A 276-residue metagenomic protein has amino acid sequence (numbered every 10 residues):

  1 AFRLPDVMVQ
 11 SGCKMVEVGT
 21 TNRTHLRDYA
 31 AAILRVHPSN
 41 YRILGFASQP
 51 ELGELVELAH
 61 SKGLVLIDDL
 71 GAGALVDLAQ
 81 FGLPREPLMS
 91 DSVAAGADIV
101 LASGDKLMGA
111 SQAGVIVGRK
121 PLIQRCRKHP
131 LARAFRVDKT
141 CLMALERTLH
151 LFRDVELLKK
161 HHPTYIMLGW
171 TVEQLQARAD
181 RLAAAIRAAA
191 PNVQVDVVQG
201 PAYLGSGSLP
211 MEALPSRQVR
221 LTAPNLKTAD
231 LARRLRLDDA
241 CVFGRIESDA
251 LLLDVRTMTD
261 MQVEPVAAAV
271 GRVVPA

Functional and structural regions predicted by a protein language model:
A1-F152, R187, A269: Conserved PLP-enzyme active-site core in the AAT-like
K14, S39, H162-M167, L214-Q218: Generic N-terminal amphipathic, Lys/Arg-enriched alpha-helix
R42, F46, A132, I166-E173 (+1 more regions): Generic amphipathic alpha-helical segments used as scaffolds and interaction surfaces in large, multi-domain proteins
S61-K62, Q80, R187-N192, P224-L226 (+1 more regions): Short, glycine- and charge-enriched coil/turn segments that flank and shape catalytic ligand pockets
D77, L107, M167-W170, L251: Glycine-rich phosphate/diphosphate-binding loops and the adjacent beta-loop-alpha structural elements that coordinate
P121, H129, V137-A188, G200-P201 (+1 more regions): Structural motif of enzymes handling amino- and sulfur-group chemistry
R133, R236-F243, G271-A276: A common structural junction motif
V172, Q176-M261, P265-V266: Conserved C-terminal alpha-helix-loop-beta "cap" of PLP-dependent enzymes that closes/shapes the active-site mouth
